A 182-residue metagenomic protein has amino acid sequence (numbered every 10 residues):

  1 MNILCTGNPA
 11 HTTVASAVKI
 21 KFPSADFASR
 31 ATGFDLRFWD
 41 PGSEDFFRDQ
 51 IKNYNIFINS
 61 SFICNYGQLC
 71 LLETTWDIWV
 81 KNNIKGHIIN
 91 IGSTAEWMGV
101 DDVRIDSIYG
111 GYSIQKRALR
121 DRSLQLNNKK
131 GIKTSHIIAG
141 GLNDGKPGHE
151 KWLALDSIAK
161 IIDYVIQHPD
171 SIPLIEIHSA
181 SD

Functional and structural regions predicted by a protein language model:
M1-D26: Canonical Rossmann dinucleotide-binding motif of NAD(H)/NADP(H)-dependent dehydrogenases/reductases, specifically
C5-T6, I58-S60, H87-S93, K133-I138: Structural signature of the Rossmann-like NAD(P)-dependent dehydrogenase/reductase core
A15, L72-W76, R120-S123, A159-I162: Short-chain dehydrogenase/reductase
P23-D49, I63, C70: Adenosine-cofactor binding site in Rossmann-like domains, unifying the SAM/SAH pocket of S-adenosylmethionine-dependent
D45-N59, I84, S171: A glycine-rich helix->loop->beta "capping" turn within Rossmann-like NAD(P)(H)-dependent oxidoreductase domains
F62-G67, D77-K81, K85-N128, G141-P147: Catalytic loop of short-chain dehydrogenase/reductase
L126-L142, S171-E176: Conserved Rossmann-fold SDR core element
H136, G148-D182: C-terminal helical subdomain
